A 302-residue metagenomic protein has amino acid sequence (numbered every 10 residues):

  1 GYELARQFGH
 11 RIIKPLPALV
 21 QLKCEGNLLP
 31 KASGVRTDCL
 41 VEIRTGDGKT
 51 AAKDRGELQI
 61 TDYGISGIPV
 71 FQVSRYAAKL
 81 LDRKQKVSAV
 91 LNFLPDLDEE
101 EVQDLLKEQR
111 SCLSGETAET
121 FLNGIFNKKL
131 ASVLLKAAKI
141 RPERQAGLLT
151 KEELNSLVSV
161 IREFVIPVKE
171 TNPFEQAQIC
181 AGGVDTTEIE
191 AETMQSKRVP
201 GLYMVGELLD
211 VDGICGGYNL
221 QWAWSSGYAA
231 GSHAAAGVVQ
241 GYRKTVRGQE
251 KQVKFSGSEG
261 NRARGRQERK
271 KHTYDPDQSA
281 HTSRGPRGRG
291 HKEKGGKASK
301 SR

Functional and structural regions predicted by a protein language model:
G1-F8, V211-Y242: A conserved FAD-binding loop/helix module that cradles the flavin
Y2, D38-L40, S88-V90, T120-I125 (+7 more regions): Domain-scale detector for complete catalytic domains at protein termini or as standalone homologs
A5-R6, L58-Y63, L202-M204, G227: Short hydrophobic core segments
H10-L16, V20-L148: An anion/pyrophosphate-binding glycine-rich loop and adjacent beta-alpha core in soluble alpha-beta enzymes
A18, L91-V102, Q109-L113, E170-T171 (+1 more regions): Active-site-proximal substrate-binding core of FAD-dependent oxidoreductases
Q21, S66, I179, L209-Q221: Glycine-rich phosphate/pyrophosphate-binding beta-alpha loops
S132-D212: A glycine-rich dinucleotide-binding beta-alpha-beta segment and adjacent secondary-structure elements that constitute
Y242-R302: Intrinsically disordered, Lys/Arg-rich low-complexity segments
